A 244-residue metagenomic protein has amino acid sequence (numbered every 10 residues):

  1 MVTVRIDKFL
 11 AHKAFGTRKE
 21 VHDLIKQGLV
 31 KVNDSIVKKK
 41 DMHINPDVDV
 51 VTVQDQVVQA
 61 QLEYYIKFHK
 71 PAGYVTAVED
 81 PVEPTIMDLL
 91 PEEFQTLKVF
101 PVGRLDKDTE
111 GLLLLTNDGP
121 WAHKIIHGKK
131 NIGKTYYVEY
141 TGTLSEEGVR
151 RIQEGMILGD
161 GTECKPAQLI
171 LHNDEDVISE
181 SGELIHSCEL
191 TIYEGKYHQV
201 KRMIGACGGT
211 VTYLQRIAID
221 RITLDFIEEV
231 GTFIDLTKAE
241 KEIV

Functional and structural regions predicted by a protein language model:
V2-V244: Basic, flexible Lys/Arg- and Gly-enriched helix-loop patches that mediate nucleic-acid binding at interfaces with rRNA
